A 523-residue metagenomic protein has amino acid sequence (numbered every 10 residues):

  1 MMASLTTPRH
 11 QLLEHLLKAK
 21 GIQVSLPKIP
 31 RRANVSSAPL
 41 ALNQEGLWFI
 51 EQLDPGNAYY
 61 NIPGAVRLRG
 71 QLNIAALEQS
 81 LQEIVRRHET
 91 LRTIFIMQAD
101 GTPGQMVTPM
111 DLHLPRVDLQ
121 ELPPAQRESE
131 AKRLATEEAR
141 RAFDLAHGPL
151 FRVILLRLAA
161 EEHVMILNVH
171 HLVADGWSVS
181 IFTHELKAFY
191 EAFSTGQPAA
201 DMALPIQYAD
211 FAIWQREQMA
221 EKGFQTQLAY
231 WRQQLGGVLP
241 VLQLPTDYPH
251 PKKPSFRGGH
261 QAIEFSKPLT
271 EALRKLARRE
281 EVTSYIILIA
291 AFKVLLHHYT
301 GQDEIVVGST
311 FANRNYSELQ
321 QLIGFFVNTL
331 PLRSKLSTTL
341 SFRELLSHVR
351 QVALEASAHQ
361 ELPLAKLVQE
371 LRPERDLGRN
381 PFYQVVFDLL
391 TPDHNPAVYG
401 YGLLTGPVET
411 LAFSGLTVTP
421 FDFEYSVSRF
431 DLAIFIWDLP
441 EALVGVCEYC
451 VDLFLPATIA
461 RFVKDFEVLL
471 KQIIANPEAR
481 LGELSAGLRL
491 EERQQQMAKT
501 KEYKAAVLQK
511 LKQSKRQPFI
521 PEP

Functional and structural regions predicted by a protein language model:
M1-V24, G64, E441: 4′-phosphopantetheine-dependent carrier domains
H15, V24-V117, L122-K222, T226-P245 (+1 more regions): Acyl-group handoff/entry surfaces in thioester-processing enzymes
D54-N61, E89-T90, H147, E161-E162 (+7 more regions): His-Asp-centered acyl/peptidyl-transfer active-site segments
N61-A65, L114, G258-H260, V327-P331 (+1 more regions): Short, solvent-exposed beta-strand edge segments and adjacent coil->beta transition regions
R69-R92, L167-H184, G259-G301, Y316 (+4 more regions): Acyl activation and transfer enzymes in specialized metabolism, enriched for ANL adenylate-forming modules
L91-F95, L186-I206, L235, Q243 (+3 more regions): A short N-terminal helical cap/helix-turn-helix that marks the beginning of AMP-binding/adenylate-forming
L167, L443-C450: Short, well-ordered beta-strand elements
V408-P440: Low-complexity, glycine/alanine/valine/leucine- and proline-rich hydrophobic stretches
